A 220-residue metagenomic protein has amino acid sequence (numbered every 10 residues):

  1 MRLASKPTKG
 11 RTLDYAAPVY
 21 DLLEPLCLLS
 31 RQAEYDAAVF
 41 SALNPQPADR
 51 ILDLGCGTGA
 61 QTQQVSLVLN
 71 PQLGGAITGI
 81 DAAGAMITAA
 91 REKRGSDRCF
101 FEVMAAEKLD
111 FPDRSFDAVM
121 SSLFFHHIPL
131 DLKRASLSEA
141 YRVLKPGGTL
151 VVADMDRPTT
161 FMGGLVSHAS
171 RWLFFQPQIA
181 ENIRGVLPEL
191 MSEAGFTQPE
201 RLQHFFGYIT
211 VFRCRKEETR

Functional and structural regions predicted by a protein language model:
M1-N44, A60-Q64: Conserved class I S-adenosyl-L-methionine
A4-P7, V151-A194, Q198-V211: C-terminal alpha-helical "lid/dimerization" subdomain adjacent to the S-adenosyl-L-methionine
R50, G147-T149: Short glycine-centered segments of the SAM/dcSAM-binding site in methyltransferase folds
L52-K108: Class I SAM-dependent methyltransferase SAM/SAH-binding core
E107-V119: A short acidic, Gly/Pro-enriched loop at the edge of an enzyme's catalytic core that lines a small-molecule cofactor
A118-D131: A short SAM/SAH-binding and catalytic strip from SAM-dependent methyltransferases
R134-P146: A short glycine-rich, Lys/Arg-flanked "PGG" loop and its adjoining helix->strand segment in the class I
F212-R220: C-terminal lobe and adjacent flexible extensions of AdoMet/dcAdoMet transferase-like proteins
